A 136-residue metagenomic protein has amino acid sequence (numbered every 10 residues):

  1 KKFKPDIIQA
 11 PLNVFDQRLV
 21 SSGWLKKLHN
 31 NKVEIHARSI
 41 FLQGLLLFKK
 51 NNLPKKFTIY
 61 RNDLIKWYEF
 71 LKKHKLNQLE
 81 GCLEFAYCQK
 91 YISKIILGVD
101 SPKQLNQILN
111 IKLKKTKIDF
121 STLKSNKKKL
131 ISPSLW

Functional and structural regions predicted by a protein language model:
K1-S125, I131, L135: Beta/alpha (TIM)-barrel catalytic core signal, keyed to glycine-rich beta->alpha loops juxtaposed to Asp/Glu that bind
